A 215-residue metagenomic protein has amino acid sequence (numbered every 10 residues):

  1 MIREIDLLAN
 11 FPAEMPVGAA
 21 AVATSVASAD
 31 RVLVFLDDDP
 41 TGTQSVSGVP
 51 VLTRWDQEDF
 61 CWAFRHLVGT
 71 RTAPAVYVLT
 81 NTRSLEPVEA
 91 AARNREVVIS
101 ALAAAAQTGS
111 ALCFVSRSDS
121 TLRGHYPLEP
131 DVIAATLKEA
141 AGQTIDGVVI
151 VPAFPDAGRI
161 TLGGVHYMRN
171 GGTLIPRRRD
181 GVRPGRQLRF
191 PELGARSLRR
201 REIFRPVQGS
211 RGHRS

Functional and structural regions predicted by a protein language model:
M1-I2, D39-Q44, V78-T80, S110-V115: Generic detector of short, locally flexible boundary/turn motifs and exposed helical patches
I2-L8: N-terminal leader/transition segments
A9-R71, D156: N-terminal basic/disordered segments at the start of proteins
A29-L33, D37, A63, T72-P74 (+2 more regions): Cap/lid and interdomain-hinge subdomains that line or gate substrate/regulatory clefts in soluble alpha/beta enzymes
G48-V49, V76-R83: Hydrophobic alpha-helical segments at protein termini of multi-pass membrane proteins
L52, L79, V151: Residues in well-ordered beta-strands of folded domains
